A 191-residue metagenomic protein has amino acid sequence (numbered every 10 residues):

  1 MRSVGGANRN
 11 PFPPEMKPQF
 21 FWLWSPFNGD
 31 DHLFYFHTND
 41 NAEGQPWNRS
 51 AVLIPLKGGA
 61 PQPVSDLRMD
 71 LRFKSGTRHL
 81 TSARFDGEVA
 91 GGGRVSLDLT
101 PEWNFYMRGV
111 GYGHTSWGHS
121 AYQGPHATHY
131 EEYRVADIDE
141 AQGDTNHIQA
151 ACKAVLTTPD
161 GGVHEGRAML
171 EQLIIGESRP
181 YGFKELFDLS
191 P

Functional and structural regions predicted by a protein language model:
M1-P191: Structured soluble/peripheral alpha/beta segments that form catalytic or ligand/cofactor-binding pockets
